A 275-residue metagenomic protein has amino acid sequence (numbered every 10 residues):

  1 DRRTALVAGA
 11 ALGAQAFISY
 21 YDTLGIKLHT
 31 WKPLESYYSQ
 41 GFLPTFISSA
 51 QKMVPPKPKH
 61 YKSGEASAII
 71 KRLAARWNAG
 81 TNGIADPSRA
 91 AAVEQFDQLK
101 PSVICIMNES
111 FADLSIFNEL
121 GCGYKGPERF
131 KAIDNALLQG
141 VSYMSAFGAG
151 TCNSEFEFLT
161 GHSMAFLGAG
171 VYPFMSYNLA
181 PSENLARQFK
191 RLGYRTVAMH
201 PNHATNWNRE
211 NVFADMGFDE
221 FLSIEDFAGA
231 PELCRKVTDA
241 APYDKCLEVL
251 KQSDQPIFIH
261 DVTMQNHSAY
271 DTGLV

Functional and structural regions predicted by a protein language model:
D1-K100, C122-V141, M175, L179 (+1 more regions): N-terminal secretory/membrane-targeting segments
A85-D97, N108, D113-V275: Solvent-exposed soluble domains appended to multi-pass membrane proteins
V103-M107: Short hydrophobic beta-strand that contains or immediately precedes a catalytic carboxylate
